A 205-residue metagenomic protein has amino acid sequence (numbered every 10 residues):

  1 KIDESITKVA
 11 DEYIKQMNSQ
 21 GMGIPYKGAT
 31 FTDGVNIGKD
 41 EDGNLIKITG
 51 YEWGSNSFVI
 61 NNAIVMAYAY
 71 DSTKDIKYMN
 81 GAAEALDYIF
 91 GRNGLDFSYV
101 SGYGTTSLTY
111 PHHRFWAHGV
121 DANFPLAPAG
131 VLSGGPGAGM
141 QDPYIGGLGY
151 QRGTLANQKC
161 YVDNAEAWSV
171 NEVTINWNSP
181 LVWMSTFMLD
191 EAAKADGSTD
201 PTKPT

Functional and structural regions predicted by a protein language model:
K1-Q16, T32-K203: Aromatic (Trp/Tyr) and acidic
S19-G21: Short glycine/acidic-rich loop motifs that flank beta-strands on beta-rich extracellular proteins
P25: Conserved C-terminal portion of the radical SAM core fold that forms the substrate/S-adenosylmethionine-binding
G28-A29: Helix-rich interaction surfaces within compact, conserved domain-sized segments that mediate assembly or partner
